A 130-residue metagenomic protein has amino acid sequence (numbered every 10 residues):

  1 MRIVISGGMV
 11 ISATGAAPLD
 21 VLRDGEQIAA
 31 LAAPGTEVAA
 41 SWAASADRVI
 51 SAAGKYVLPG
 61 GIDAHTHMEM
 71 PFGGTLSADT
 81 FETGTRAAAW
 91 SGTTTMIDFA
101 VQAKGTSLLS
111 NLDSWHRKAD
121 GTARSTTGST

Functional and structural regions predicted by a protein language model:
M1-P59: Histidine-rich, glycine-flanked metal-binding segment
G15, G25, W90, G121-R124: Alpha-helix termination/capping residues and helix-transition junctions
A52-T122: Metal-associated gating/positioning segment near the N- to mid-region
F99-A100, G128-T130: A cross-family glycoside hydrolase active-site/sugar-binding cleft signature
